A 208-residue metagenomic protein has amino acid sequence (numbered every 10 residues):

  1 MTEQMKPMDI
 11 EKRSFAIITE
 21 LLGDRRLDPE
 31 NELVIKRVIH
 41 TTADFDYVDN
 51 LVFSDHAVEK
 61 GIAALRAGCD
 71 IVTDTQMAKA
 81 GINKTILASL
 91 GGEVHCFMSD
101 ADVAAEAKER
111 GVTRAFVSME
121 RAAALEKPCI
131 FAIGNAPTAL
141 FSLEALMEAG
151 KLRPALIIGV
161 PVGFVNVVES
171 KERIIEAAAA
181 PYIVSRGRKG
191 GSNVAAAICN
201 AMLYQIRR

Functional and structural regions predicted by a protein language model:
M1-P29: Charged, compositionally biased N-terminal leader segments and the immediate start of the first structured element
I17-R25, T41-F45, A64-G68, T85 (+4 more regions): Change "in soluble alpha/beta enzymes" to "in soluble alpha/beta proteins
R26-H40: N-terminal glycine-rich anion-binding loops that anchor highly charged ligand groups
D49-A64: A short, well-structured juxtamembrane/interface segment
D74, I157-G159, I198: Buried hydrophobic positions in well-ordered alpha/beta secondary-structure cores of metabolic enzymes
A78-G81, P137-L143, F164-V168, G191-A195: Short glycine/serine/threonine-rich phosphate/pyrophosphate-binding segments that cradle anionic phosphate groups
L87-E126: Long, charge-dense
V165-R208: C-terminal functional extensions of proteins
